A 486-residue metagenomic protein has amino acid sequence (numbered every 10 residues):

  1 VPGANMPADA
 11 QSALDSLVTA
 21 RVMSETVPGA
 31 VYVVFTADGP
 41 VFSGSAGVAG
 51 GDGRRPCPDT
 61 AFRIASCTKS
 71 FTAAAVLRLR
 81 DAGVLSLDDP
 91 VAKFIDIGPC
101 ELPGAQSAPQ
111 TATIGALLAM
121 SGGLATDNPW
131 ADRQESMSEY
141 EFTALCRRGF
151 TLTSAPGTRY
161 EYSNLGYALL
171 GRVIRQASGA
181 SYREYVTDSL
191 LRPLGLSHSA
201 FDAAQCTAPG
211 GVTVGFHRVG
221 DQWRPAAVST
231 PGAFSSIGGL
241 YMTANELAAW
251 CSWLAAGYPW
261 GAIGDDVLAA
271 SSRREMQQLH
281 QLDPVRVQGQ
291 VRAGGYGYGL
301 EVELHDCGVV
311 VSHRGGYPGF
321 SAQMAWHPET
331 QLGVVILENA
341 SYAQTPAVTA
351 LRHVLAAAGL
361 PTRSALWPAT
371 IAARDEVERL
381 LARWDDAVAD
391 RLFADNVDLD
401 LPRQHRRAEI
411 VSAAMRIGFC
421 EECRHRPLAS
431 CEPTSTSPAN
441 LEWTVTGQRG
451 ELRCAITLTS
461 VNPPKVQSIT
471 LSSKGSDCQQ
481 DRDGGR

Functional and structural regions predicted by a protein language model:
V1-S45, R175, A180, E184-D188 (+6 more regions): Catalytic loop of the DD-peptidase/beta-lactamase superfamily, centered on the K-T-G motif and neighboring
P7-I64, V84, C100-G104, E139 (+5 more regions): Short, conserved catalytic-motif segment at the N-terminal edge
A13-D15, G29, R54, P58 (+6 more regions): Active-site helix/loop module of the DD-peptidase/beta-lactamase fold, centered on the serine-lysine SxxK catalytic
S43, V76, V91, D96-P99 (+1 more regions): Short, solvent-exposed secondary-structure junction/capping segments
T72: Active/ligand-binding-proximal structured segments within catalytic/core domains that scaffold catalytic residues
L117-L118, L145-G149, M276, V354: A generic structural signal for nonpolar/aromatic side chains embedded in well-ordered alpha-helices
T158-Y162: Cytochrome P450
A387-S435: Short solvent-exposed beta->alpha transition segments
